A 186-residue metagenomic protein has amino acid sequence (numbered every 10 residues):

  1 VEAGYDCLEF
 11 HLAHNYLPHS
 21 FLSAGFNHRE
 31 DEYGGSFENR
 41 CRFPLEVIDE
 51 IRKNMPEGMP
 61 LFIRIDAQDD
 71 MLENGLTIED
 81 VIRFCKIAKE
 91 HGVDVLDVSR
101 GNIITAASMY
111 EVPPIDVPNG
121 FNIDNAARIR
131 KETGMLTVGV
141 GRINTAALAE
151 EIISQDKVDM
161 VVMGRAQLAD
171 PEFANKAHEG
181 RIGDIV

Functional and structural regions predicted by a protein language model:
V1-V186: Flavin-dependent oxidoreductase catalytic cores
